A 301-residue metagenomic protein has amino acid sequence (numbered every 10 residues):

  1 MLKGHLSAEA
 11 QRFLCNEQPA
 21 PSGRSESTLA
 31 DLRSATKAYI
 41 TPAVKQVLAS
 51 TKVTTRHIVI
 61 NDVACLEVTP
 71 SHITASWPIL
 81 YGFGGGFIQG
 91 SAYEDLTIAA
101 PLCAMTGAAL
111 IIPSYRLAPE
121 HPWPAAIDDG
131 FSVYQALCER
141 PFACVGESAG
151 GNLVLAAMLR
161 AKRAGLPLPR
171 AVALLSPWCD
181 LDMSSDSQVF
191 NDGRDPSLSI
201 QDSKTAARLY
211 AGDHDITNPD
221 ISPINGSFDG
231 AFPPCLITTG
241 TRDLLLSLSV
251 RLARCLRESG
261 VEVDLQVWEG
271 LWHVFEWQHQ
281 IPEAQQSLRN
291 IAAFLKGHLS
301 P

Functional and structural regions predicted by a protein language model:
M1-S71, P301: A glycine/proline-hinged amphipathic helix-loop "lid/cap" segment that gates access to hydrophobic ligand pockets
Q18-R24, T55-R56, D62-P301: Alpha/beta-hydrolase superfamily serine-hydrolase fold, recognizing
